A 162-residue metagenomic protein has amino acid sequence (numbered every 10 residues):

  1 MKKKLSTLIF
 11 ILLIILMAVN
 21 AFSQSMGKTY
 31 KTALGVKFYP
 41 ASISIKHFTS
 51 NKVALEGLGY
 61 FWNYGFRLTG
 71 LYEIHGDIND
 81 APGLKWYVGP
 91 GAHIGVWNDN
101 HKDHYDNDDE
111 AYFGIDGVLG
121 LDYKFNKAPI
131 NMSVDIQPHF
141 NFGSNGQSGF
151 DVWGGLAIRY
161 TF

Functional and structural regions predicted by a protein language model:
M1-K28: Cleavable N-terminal export/targeting peptides
F22-K28, K37, N100-D109, Q147: Intrinsically disordered, low-complexity coil segments
K28-G35, N51-E56: Short, hydrophobic/aromatic-rich segments at coil-to-beta transitions
Y30, K37-A41, Y64-L68, L84 (+2 more regions): Residues that define the transmembrane beta-barrel architecture of outer-membrane proteins
K37-A41, G89-D99, Q137-G143, T161: Short glycine-rich beta-strand segments
I43-I45: Short glycine/acidic-rich loop motifs that flank beta-strands on beta-rich extracellular proteins
H47-V134: Gram-negative (and chloroplast) outer-membrane scaffold detector with strong preference for beta-barrel transmembrane
N126-F162: Predominantly the C-terminal beta-signal and adjacent terminal strand-loop region of outer-membrane beta-barrel
